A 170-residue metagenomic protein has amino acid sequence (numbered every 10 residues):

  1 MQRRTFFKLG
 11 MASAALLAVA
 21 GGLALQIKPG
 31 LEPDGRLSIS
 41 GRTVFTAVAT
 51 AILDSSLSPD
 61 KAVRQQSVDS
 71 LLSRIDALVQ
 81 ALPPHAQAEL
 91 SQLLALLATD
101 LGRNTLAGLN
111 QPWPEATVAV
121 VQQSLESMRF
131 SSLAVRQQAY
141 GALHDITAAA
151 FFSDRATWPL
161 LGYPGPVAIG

Functional and structural regions predicted by a protein language model:
M1-T5, L17-P59: C-terminal segment of N-terminal export signals and the immediately downstream linker at the start of the mature
Q2, F6-L9, S124, I146: Short, hydrophobic/aromatic alpha-helical segments in well-folded domains
G10-A14: Sec-dependent signal peptide hydrophobic core
K28-L37, S132, A139, G170: Generic structural signal for short, solvent-exposed loop/turn connectors between secondary structure elements
P33, L109, T157-P159: Glycine-rich, flexible loop/turn motifs
S38-S153: Flexible, low-complexity segments enriched for small/polar residues
S153-G170: Short, functional C-terminal segments
